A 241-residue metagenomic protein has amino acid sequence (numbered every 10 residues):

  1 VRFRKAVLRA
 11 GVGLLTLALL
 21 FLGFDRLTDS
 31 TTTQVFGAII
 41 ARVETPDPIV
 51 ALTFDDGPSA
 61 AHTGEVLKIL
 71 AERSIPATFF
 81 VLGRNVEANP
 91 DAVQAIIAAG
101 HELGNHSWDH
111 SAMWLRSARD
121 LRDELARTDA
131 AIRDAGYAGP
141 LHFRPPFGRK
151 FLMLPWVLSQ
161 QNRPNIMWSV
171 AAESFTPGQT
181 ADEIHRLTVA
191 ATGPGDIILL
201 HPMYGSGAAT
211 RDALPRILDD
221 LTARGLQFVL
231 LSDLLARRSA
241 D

Functional and structural regions predicted by a protein language model:
V1-T53, G64, K68-T78, A190-D241: Terminal accessory/targeting
R26-D134, G139-P140, A236: Active-site beta->alpha N-cap acidic-glycine motif
F54, V81-G83, N105-S107, P145-F147 (+3 more regions): A cross-domain feature marking catalytic cores of carbohydrate-active enzymes and several ubiquitous metabolic/repair
E65-K68, D91, A95-A98, D123 (+6 more regions): Alpha-helical scaffolding segments of alpha/beta enzyme cores, especially the outer helices of TIM-barrel or partial
G83-V86, D109-A112, R149, A171-F175 (+1 more regions): Short histidine/acidic/glycine/proline-rich micro-motifs that form metal- and phosphate-coordinating active-site loops
A118-D123, D182, V189, A208-D212: Non-membrane alpha-helical structural segments and their capping/turn regions in soluble enzymes
D134-L158, G205: Basic- and aromatic-lined ligand-binding clefts that recognize polyanionic substrates
R149, L154-T192, G225-R237: His/Asp/Glu-enriched short active-site or ligand-binding loop at hydrolase and phosphoryl-transfer sites
